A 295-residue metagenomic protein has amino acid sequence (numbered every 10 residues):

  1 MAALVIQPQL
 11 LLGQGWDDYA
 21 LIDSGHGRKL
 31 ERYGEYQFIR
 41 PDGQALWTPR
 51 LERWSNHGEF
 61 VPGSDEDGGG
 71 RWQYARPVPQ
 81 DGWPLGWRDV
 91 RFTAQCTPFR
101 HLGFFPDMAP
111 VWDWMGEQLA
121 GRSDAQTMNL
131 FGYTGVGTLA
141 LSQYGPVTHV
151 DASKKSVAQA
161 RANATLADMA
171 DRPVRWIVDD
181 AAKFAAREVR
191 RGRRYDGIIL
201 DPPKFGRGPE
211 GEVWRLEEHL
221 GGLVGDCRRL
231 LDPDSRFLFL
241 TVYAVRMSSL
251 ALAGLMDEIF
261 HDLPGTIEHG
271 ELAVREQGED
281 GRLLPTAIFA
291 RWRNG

Functional and structural regions predicted by a protein language model:
G15-Y33, F38-P106, D113: Non-catalytic substrate-recognition/targeting regions of SAM-dependent transferases
R122-Y133: Conserved class I S-adenosyl-L-methionine
T134-P146: Conserved SAM-binding loop of SAM-dependent methyltransferases across substrates and taxa, primarily the Class I
P146-A152: Conserved SAM-binding motif I beta-strand of class I
S153-I199: S-adenosyl-L-methionine
S153-S156, V178-A181, Y195-D226: Mobile active-site "lid"/loop adjacent to the S-adenosyl-L-methionine
L231-P233: Helix-to-beta-strand junctions that scaffold the AdoMet/dcAdoMet cofactor pocket in Class I SAM-dependent enzymes
S235-G295: C-terminal catalytic and target-recognition region of SAM-dependent MTase-like enzymes, primarily methyltransferases
